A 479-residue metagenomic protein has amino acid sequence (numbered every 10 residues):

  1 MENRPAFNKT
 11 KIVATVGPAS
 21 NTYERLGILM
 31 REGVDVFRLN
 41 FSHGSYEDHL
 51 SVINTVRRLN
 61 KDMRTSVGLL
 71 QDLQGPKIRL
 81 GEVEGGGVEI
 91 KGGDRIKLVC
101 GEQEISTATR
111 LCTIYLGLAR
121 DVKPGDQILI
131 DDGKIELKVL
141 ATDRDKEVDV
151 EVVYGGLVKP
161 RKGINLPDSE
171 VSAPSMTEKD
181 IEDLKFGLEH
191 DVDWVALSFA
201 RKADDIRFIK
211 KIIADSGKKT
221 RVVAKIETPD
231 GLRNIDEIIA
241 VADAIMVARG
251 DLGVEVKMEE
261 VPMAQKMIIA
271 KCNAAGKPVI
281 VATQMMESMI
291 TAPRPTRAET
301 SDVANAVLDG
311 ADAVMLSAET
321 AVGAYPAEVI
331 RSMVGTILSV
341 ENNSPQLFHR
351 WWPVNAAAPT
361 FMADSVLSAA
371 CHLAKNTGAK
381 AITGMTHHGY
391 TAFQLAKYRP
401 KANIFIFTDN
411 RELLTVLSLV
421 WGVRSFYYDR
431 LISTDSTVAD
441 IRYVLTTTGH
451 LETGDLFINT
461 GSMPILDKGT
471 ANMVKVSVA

Functional and structural regions predicted by a protein language model:
M1-A479: Non-catalytic helical/linker scaffolds that mediate oligomerization, partner binding, and domain coupling around large
